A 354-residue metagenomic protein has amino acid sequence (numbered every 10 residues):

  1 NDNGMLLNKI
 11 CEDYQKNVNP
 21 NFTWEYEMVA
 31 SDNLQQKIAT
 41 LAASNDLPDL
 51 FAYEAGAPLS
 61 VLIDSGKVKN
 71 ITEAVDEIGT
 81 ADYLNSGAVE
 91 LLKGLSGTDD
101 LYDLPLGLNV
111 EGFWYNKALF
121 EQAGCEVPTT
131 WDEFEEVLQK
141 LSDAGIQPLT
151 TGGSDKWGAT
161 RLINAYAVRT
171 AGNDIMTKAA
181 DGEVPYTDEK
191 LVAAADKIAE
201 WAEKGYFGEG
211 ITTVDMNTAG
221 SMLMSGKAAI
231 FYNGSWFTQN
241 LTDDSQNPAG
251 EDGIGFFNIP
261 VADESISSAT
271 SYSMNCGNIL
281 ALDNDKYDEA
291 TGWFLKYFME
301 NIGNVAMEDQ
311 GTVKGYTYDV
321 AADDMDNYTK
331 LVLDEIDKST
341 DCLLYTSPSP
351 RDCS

Functional and structural regions predicted by a protein language model:
N1-K67, E77-D82, V127, P248-E251 (+3 more regions): Conserved N-terminal structural module of periplasmic/extracytoplasmic solute-binding proteins
K16-P20, S44, Q122-A123, K204 (+1 more regions): Extracytoplasmic/periplasmic substrate-recognition and gating elements
V18-M28, G124-E126, E200-T213, K227 (+1 more regions): A local structural motif
M28-K37, W131-E135, I211-M224: Short helix-initiation/N-cap motifs at beta->coil->alpha
G56-G112, E135, L162-A167, K190 (+2 more regions): Hinge/lid segment of periplasmic solute-binding proteins
N70-S86, E126, T170-A193, D244-A249 (+2 more regions): Short, solvent-exposed loop/beta-turn-alpha elements that line the ligand-binding surface or hinge of extracytoplasmic
L138-K140, A180-I211: Glycine-centered hinge/linker elements that transmit conformational signals in sensory and ligand-binding systems
Y345-C353: Single conserved hydrophobic/aromatic residue that forms the stacking wall/gate of nucleotide- or nucleobase-binding
